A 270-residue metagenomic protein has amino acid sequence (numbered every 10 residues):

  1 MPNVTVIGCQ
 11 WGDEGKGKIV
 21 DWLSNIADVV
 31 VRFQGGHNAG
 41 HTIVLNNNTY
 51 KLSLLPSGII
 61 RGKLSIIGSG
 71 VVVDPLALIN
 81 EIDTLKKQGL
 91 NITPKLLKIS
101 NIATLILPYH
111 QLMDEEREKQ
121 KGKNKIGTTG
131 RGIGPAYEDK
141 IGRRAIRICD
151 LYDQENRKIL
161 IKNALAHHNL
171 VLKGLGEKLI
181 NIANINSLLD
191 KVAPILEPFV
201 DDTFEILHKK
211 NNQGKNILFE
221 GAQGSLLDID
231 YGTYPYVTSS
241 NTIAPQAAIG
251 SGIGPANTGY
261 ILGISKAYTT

Functional and structural regions predicted by a protein language model:
M1-T270: Non-transmembrane, aqueous-exposed alpha-helical and coiled segments at domain scale
